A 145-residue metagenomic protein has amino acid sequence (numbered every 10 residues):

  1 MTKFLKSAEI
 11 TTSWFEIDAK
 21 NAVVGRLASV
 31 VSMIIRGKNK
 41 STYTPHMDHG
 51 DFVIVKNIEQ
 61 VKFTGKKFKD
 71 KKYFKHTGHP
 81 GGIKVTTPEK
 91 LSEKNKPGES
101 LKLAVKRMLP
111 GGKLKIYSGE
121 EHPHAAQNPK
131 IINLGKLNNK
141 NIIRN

Functional and structural regions predicted by a protein language model:
M1-L103, N128-N145: Ribosome large-subunit tunnel/peptidyl-transferase-proximal elements
K102-P110: Short, intrinsically disordered, charge-balanced linker/junction segments flanking boundaries in proteins
L109-Y117: C-terminal structural segments of small proteins and small subunits
